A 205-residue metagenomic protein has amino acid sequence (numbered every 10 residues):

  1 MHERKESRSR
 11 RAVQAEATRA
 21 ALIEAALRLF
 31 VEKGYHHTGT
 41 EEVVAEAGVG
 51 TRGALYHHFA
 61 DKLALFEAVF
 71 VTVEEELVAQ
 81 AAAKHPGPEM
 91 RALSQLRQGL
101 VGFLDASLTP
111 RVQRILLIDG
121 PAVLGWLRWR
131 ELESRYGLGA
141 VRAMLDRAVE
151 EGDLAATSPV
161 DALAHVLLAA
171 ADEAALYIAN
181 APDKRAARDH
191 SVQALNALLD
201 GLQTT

Functional and structural regions predicted by a protein language model:
M1-E6, V101-A106, R135-E151, H165-A170 (+1 more regions): C-terminal peripheral helix-coil segments that are non-catalytic and often amphipathic
Q14, T18-A26, V43, L65 (+2 more regions): Generic hydrophobic, amphipathic alpha-helix propensity
T18, K62, V69, V73 (+6 more regions): Hydrophobic/aromatic residues within well-ordered alpha-helical segments
A21, L29-A64, A68: Helix-turn-helix
H36, L154-A155: Conserved hydrophobic residue
G53-L55, R114-I118, G125, T157 (+1 more regions): Short, hydrophobic secondary-structure boundary micro-motifs
A68, A81-V112, V160-L167: Hydrophobic alpha-helical connector segments
Q98, L104-D146, D153, L176 (+1 more regions): Short secondary-structure transition hinges
